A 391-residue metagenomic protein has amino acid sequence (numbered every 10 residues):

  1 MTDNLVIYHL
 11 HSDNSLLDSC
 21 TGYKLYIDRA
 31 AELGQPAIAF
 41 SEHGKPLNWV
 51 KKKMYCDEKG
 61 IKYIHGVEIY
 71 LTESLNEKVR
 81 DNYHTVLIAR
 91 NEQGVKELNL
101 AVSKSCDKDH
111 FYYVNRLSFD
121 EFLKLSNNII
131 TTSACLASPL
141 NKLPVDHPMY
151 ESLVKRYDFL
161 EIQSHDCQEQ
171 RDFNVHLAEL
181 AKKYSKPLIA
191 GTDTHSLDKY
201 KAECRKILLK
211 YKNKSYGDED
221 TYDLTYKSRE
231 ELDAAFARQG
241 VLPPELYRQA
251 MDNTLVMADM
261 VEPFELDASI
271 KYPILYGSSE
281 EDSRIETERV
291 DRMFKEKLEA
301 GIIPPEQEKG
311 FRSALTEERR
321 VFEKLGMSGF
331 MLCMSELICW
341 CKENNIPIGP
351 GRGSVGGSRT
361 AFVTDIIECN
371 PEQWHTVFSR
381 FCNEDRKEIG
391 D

Functional and structural regions predicted by a protein language model:
M1-F40, G44-K59, L100-K199, E245-Y247 (+1 more regions): Domain-core and long-helix interface of multi-subunit machines
M1-V6, L242-S354, F362-I367: Non-catalytic structural connector segments
K45-F111: Hydrophobic or amphipathic alpha-helical targeting/insertion segments
R171-N174, D198-L209, A361-F362: Histidine/acidic-residue-rich catalytic or RNA/ligand-binding cores of hydrolases and nuclease-related proteins
E203-Y216, I367-E368: Conserved, well-ordered active-site substructure
K210-Y211, D218-L242: Enzymes and membrane/adaptor proteins characterized by extended Gly/Ser/Thr/Asp/Glu-rich, aromatic-dotted
L232, F236, G240, C382-D391: A structural-propensity feature for long, helix-poor, extended segments
A361-I389: Class I SAM-dependent methyltransferase SAM-binding "motif I" and its flanking Rossmann-like core
